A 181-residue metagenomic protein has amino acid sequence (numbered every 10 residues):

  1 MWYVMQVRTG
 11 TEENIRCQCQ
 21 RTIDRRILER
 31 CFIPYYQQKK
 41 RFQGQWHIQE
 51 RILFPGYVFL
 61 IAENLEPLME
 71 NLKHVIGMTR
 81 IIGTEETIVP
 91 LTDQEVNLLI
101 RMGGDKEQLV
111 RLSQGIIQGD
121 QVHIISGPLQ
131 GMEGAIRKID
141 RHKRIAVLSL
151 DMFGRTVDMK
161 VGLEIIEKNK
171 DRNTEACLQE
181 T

Functional and structural regions predicted by a protein language model:
M1-Q121, V147-T181: Acidic-enriched and Gly/Ser
R111-Q114, A135-D140: Short linear motifs in intrinsically disordered
G127-L129, I139-R144: Short, conserved beta-turn/loop elements at beta-strand boundaries and strand-helix junctions
